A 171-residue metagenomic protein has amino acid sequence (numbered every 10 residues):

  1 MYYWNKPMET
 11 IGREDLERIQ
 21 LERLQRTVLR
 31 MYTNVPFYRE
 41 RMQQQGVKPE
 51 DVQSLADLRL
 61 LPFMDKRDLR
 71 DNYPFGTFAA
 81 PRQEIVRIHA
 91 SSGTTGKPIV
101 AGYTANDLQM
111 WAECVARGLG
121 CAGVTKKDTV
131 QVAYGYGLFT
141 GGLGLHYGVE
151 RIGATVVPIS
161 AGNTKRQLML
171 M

Functional and structural regions predicted by a protein language model:
M1-A90, T95-E113, R117-C121, T125-K127: Nucleotide 5′-phosphate-binding alpha/beta core
R26, F37, G142-M171: Conserved adenylate-forming
G96-Y103, K127-A133, I152, L168-M171: Short acidic, glycine/Ser/Thr-rich loop/turn "cap" segments at secondary-structure junctions
Y103, G137, I159: Conserved aromatic-histidine-acidic binding/catalytic patches
L108, G135-L138, G162: Short glycine-enriched loops at secondary-structure junctions
G120-G148, I152-A154: Conserved AMP-binding loop of ANL adenylate-forming enzymes
